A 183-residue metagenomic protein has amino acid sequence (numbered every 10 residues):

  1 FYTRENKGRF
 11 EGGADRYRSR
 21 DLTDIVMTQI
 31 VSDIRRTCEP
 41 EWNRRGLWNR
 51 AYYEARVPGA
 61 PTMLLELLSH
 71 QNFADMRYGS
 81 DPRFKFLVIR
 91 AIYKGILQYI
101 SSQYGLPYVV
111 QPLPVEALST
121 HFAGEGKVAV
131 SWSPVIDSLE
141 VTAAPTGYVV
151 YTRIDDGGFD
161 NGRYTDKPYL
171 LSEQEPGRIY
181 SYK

Functional and structural regions predicted by a protein language model:
F1-D15: A short, glycine/acidic-enriched catalytic loop
G12-T23, P58, Y78-I89, A143 (+1 more regions): Solvent-exposed, acidic/flexible segments
Y17-W48: Active-site-adjacent substrate-binding region of metalloamidase/peptidase-like peptide-processing proteins
C38-L106: Active-site-adjacent mobile loop/cap segments within catalytic or ligand-binding domains
Q98-A144, P176: Pro/Thr/Ser/Gly-rich low-complexity, intrinsically disordered linker/stalk tracts
V135-F159, R178-I179: Solvent-exposed loop/turn segments flanking beta-strands in beta-repeat/beta-sandwich domains
D160-D166: Short beta-strand segments within Ig-like beta-sandwich modules, predominantly Fibronectin type-III
L171-K183: Beta-strand-rich modules
